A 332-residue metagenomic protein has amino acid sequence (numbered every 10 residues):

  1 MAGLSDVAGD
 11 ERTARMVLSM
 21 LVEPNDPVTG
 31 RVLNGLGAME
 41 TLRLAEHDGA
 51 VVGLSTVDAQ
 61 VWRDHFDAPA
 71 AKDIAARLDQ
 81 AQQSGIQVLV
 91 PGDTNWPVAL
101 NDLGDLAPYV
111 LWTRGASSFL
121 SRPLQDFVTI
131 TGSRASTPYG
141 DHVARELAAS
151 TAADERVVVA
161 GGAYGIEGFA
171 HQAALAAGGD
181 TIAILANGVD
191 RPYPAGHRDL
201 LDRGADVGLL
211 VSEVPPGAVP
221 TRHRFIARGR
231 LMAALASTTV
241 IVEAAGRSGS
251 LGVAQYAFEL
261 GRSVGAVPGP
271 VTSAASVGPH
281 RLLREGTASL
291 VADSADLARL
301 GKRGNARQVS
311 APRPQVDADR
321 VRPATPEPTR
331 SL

Functional and structural regions predicted by a protein language model:
M1-G9, V90-L332: Glycine-biased, small-residue-rich flexible motifs in mid-sequence functional cores and linkers
M1-N95: Short, small/acidic-rich helices and loops at N termini and domain boundaries of DNA replication/processing enzymes
